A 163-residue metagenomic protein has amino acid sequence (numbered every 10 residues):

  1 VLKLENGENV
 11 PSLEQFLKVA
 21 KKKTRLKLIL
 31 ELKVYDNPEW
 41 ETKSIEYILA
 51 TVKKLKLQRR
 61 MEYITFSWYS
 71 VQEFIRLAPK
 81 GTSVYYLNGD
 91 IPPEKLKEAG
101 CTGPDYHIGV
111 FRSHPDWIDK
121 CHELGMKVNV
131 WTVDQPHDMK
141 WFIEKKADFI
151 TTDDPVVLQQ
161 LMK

Functional and structural regions predicted by a protein language model:
V1-T82, T102, L124: Metal-dependent phosphodiesterase/phospholipase catalytic core, i.e., the His/Asp/Glu-rich active-site region
E5-E8, Y85-K163: C-terminal active-site rim and adjoining tail of enzyme catalytic domains
